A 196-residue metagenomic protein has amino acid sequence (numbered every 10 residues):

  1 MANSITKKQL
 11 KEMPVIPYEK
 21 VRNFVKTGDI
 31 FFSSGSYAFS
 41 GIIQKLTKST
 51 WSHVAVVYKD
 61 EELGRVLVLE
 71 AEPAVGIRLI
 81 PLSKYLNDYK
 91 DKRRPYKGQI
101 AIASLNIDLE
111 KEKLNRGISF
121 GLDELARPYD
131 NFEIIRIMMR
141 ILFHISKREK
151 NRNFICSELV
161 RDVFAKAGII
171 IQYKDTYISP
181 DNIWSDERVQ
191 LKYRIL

Functional and structural regions predicted by a protein language model:
M1-L196: Cysteine-nucleophile amide-bond enzymes
